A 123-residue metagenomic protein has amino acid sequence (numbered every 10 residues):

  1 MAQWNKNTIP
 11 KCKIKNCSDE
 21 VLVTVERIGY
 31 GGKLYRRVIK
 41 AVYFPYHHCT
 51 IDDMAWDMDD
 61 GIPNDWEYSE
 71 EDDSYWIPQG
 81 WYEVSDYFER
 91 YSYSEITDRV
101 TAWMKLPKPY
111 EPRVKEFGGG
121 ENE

Functional and structural regions predicted by a protein language model:
A2-E123: Secondary-structure transition motif
